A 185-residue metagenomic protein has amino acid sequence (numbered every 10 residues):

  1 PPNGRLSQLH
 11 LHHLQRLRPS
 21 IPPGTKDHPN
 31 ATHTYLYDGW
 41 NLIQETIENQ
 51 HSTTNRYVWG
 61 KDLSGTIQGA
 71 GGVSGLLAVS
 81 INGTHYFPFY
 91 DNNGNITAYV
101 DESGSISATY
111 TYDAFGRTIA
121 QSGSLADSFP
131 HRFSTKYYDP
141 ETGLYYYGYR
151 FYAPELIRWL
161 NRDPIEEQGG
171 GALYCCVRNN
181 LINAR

Functional and structural regions predicted by a protein language model:
P1-G4, H10-H13, P19-T25, N41-E48 (+8 more regions): Beta-strand elements of repeat-based all-beta scaffolds
P2-G4, H28-P29, Q50-H51, T84 (+5 more regions): A short acidic/small-residue loop/turn micro-motif
L9-L11, T32-T34, R56-Y57, H85-F87 (+1 more regions): Well-ordered beta-strand positions in beta-sheet-rich domains
H12-L14, Y35-Y37, Y90, Y110-Y112 (+2 more regions): Conserved active-site tyrosine of GNAT-family acetyltransferases
T54, Y146-Y147, G171-A172: A conserved catalytic-core signature of glycosyltransferases
W59-G72, L77-Y149, E155, L181-N183: A motif-centric feature for acidic-aromatic and gly/ser/thr-rich catalytic loops and repeats
G170-N179: Short beta-strand-alpha-helix junction that forms the catalytic/metal-binding core of metal-dependent nuclease domains
